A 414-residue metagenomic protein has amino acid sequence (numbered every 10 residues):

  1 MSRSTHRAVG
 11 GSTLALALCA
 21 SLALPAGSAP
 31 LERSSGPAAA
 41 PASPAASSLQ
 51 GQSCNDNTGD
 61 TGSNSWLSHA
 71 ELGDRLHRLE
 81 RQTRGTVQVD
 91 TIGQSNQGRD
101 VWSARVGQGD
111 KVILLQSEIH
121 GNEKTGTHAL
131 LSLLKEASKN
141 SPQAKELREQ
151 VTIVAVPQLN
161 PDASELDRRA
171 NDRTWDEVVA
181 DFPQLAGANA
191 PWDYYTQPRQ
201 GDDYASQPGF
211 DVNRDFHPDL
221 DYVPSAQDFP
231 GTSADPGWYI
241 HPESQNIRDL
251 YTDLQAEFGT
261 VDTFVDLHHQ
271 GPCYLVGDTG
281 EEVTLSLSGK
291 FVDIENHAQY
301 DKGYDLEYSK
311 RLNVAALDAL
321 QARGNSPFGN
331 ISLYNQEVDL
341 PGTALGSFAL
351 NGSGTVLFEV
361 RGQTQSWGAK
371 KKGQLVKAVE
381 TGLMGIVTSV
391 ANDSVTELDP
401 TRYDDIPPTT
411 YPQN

Functional and structural regions predicted by a protein language model:
M1-E32: Secretory targeting and sorting signals
R7, G11, P44-S68, A226-N414: C-terminal accessory segments enriched in acidic
G36, A40-D100: Short glycine- and acidic-rich boundary segments immediately preceding or forming the N-terminal edge of structured
I92-Q94, V106, Q116-I119, V156-P161 (+4 more regions): Active-site-proximal beta-strand/loop segments in catalytic clefts of secreted hydrolases
W102-D110: Short beta-strand-to-loop junctions in surface cap/lid or active-site-entrance loops
D110, T125, S132, S138-K139 (+1 more regions): Active-site/substrate-binding loop(s) of hydrolase catalytic cores
H120-H128: Di-metal (Zn2+ and/or Mg2+/Mn2+) metal-binding site signature of metallo-dependent hydrolases with the MBL/beta-CASP
